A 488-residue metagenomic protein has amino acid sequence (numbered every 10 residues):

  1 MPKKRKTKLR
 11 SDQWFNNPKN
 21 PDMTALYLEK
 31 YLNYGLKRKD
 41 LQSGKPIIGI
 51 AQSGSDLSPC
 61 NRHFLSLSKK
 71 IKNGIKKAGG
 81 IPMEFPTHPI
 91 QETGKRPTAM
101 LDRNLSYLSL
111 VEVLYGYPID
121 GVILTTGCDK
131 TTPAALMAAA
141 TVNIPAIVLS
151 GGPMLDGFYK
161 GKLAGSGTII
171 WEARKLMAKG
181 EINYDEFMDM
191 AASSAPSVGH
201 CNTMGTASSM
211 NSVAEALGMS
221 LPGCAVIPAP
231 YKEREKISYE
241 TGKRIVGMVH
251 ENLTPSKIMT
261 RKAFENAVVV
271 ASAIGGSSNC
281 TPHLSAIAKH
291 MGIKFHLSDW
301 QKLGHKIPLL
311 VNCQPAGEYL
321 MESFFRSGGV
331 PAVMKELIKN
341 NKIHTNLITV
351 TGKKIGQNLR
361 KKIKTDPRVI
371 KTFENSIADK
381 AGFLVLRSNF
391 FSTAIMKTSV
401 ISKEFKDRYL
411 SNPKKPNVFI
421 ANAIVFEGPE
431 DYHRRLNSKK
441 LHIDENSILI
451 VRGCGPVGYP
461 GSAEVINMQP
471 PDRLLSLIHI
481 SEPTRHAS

Functional and structural regions predicted by a protein language model:
P2-C60, K69-T87, T93, T132 (+2 more regions): Catalytic or ion-coupling anion/metal-binding cores of large enzyme and transporter domains
F64: Glycine-rich beta-alpha loop segments
S68, K72, R103, Y107-V111 (+1 more regions): Generic internal hydrophobic packing segments that stabilize the cores of diverse globular domains
E84-Y117: N-terminal small/polar loop signature for handling phosphorylated ligands or for N-terminal nucleophile
I90, G127, S481: Short, conserved loop-to-beta-strand elements that form functional interface hotspots
L114-A135, A146-G151: A short, small-residue-rich loop immediately preceding and capping a beta-strand
C128, G455, H486: Flexible, active-site-proximal loop/turn residues at the rims of small-molecule/cofactor binding pockets and catalytic
I478-S488: Single conserved hydrophobic/aromatic residue that forms the stacking wall/gate of nucleotide- or nucleobase-binding
